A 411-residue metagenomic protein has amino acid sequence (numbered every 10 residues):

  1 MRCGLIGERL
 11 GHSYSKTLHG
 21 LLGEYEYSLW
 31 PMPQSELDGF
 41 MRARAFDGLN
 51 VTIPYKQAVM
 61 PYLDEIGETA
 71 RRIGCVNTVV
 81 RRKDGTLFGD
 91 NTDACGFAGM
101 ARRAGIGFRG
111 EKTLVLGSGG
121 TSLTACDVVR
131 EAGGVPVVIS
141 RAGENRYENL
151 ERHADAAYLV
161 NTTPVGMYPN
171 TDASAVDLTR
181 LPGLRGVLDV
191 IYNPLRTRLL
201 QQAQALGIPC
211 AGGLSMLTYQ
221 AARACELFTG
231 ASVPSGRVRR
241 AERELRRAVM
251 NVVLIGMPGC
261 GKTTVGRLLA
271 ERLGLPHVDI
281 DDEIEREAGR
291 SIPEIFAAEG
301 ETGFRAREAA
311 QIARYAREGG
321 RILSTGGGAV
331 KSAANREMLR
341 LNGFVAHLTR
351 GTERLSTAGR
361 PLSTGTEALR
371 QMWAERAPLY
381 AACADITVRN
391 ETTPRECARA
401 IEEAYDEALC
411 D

Functional and structural regions predicted by a protein language model:
R2-A104, P194-R196, L206, T218: Phosphate/diphosphate ligand-binding glycine-rich loop within oxidoreductases
G7, N91-A94, A101, I106 (+2 more regions): Glycine-rich adenosine-cofactor-binding loop
N145-A211, A329-N335: Rossmann-like adenosine-cofactor binding region
V190-M250, N390: Adenosine-phosphate binding glycine-rich loop
R239-R247, L268, R272, F344 (+1 more regions): NTP-dependent small-molecule kinase module
K262: Conserved lysine of the Walker
P276-R340, L379: ATP-dependent small-molecule kinase phosphotransfer cores that center on conserved nucleotide phosphate-binding segments
L341-L379, I386: A glycine- and Lys/Arg-enriched "phosphate-lid" helix/loop adjacent to the NTP-binding pocket of small-molecule kinases
